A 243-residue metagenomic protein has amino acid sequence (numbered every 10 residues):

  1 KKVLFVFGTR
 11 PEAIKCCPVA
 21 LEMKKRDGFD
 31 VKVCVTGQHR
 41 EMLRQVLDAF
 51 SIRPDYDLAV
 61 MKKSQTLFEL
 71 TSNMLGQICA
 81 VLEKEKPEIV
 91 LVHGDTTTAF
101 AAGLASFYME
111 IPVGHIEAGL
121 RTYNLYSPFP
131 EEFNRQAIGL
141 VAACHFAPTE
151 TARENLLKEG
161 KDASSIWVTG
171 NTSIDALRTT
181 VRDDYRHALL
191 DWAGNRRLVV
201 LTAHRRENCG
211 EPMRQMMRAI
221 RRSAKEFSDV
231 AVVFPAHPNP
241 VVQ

Functional and structural regions predicted by a protein language model:
K1-G37: N-terminal subdomain of nucleotide-sugar transferases
K1-K2, G194-V200, V230-A231: Charged active-site motifs of nucleotide-sugar-dependent glycosyltransferases
G28-Q77: Conserved nucleotide-sugar phosphate-binding/catalytic loop shared by glycosyltransferases and other
T36, R40-E41, V141-E211, Q215: A nucleotide-sugar donor-handling region in carbohydrate enzymes
L91-M109: An aromatic- and histidine-rich active-site surface loop
H115-F129, A143: A short, histidine- and acid-enriched strand-loop-helix "catalytic/donor-clamping" loop that lines the nucleotide-sugar
E131-C144: Membrane-proximal helix-turn-helix segments that form the acceptor-binding/catalytic region of lipid-linked
V230-Q243: Catalytic donor nucleotide-activated moiety binding site of glycosyltransferases and closely related
